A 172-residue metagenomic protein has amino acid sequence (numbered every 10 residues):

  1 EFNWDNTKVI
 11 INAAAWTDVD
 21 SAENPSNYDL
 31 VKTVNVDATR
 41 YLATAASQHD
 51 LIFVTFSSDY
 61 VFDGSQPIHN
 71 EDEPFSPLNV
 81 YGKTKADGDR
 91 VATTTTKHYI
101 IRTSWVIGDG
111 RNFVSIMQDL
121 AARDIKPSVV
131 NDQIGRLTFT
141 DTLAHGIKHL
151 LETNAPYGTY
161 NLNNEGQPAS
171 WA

Functional and structural regions predicted by a protein language model:
E1-V34: NAD(P)H-binding glycine-rich loop region in Rossmannoid oxidoreductase-like domains and their noncatalytic homologs
N12, F53-S57, Y99-R102, N161: Structural signature of the Rossmann-like NAD(P)-dependent dehydrogenase/reductase core
D18-S21, D63-S65, D109: Helix N-cap/beta-alpha junction loops of NAD(P)-dependent oxidoreductase domains
D29-Y41, Y60-I101, W105-V106: Catalytic helix-loop patch of NAD(P)-dependent Rossmann-fold dehydrogenases
V34, N79, G135-T138, A169: Residue-level signal for the nucleotide or nucleotide-sugar donor/cofactor binding architecture
Q48-I52: A short helix->loop->beta-strand "cap" motif at the edges of active sites that frequently abuts
R90-H149: NAD(P)-dependent short-chain dehydrogenase/reductase
G146, T153-A172: Mid/C-terminal beta-alpha module of Rossmann-like enzyme folds, strongest in SDR-family dehydrogenases/epimerases
